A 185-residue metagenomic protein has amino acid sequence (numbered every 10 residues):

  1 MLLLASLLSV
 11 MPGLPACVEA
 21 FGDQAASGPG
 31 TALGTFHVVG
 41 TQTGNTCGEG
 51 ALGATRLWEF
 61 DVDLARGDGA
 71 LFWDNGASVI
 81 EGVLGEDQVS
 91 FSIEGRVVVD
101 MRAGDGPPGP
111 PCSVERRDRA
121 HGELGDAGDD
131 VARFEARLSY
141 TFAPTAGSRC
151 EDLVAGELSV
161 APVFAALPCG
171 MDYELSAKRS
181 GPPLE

Functional and structural regions predicted by a protein language model:
M1-A16: Sec-dependent bacterial lipoprotein signal peptides
L4-S6, A32-F36, V98-D100, F134-L138 (+1 more regions): Short, intrinsically disordered, charge-biased short linear motifs at domain edges
V18-F21: Bacterial signal peptide processing site
D23, G53-T55, R117-R119, G156 (+1 more regions): Secreted/processed peptides and extracellular or luminal domains of membrane proteins
G28-R56, A177: Tryptophan-anchored aromatic micro-motifs
T46, G50-T145: Predominantly extracellular/secreted and cell-surface proteins with exposed, flexible low-complexity segments
Y140-E185: Edge beta-strand at a domain terminus
